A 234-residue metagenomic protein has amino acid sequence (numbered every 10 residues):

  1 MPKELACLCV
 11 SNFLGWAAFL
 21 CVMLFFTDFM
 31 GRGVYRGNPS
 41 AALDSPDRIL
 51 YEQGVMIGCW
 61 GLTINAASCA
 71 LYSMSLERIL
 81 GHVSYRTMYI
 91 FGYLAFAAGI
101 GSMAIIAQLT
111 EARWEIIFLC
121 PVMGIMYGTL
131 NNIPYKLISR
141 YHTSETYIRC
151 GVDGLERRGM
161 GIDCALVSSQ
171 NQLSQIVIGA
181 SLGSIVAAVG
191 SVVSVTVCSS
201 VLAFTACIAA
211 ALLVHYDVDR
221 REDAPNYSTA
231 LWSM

Functional and structural regions predicted by a protein language model:
K3-F26, P121, I125: Pair of pore-lining "gating" transmembrane helices in MFS-fold secondary transporters
A6, V34-A67, E115-F118, R158-L166: Loop-to-transmembrane helix entry
N65-T87, I106, V186-A187: Helix-to-loop junctions at the C-terminal end of transmembrane segments in multipass secondary transporters
S84, T110, W114, A180-T205: A membrane-interface helix-boundary motif in multi-pass transporters
L94-E111: C-terminal ends and interior cores of transmembrane alpha-helices in multi-pass membrane transporters/permeases
A112-N131: Hydrophobic core of transmembrane alpha-helices in multi-pass small-molecule transporters, especially MFS/SLC-type
T129-G154: Intracellular juxtamembrane helix-capping segments at the cytosolic ends of symmetry-related transmembrane helices
G151-A187: A late C-terminal transmembrane helix in Major Facilitator Superfamily
